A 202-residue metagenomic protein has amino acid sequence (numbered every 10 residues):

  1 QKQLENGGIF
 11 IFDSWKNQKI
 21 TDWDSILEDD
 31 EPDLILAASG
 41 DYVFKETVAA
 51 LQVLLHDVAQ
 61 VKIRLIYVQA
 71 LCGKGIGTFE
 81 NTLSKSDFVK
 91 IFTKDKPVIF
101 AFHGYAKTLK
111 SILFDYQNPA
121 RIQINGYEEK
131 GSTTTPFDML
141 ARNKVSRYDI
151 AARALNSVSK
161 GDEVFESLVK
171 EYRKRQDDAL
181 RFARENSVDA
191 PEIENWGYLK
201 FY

Functional and structural regions predicted by a protein language model:
Q1-Y202: Thiamine diphosphate
